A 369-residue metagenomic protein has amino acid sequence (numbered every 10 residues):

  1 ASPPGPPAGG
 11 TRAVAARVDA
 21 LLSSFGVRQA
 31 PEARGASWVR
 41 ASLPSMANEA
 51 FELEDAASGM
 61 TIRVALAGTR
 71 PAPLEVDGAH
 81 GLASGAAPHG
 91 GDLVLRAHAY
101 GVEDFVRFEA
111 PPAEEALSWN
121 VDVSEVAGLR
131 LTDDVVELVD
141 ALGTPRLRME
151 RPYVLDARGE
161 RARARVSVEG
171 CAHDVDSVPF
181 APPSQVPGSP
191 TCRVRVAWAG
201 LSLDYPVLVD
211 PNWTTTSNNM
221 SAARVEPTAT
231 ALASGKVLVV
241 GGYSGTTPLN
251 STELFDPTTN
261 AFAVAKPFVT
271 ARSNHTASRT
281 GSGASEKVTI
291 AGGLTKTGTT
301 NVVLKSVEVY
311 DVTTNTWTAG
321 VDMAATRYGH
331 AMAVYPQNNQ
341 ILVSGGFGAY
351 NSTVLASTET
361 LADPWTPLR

Functional and structural regions predicted by a protein language model:
A1-W213: Residues that cap or anchor secondary-structure elements
V209-R369: Kelch-like beta-propeller repeat domains
